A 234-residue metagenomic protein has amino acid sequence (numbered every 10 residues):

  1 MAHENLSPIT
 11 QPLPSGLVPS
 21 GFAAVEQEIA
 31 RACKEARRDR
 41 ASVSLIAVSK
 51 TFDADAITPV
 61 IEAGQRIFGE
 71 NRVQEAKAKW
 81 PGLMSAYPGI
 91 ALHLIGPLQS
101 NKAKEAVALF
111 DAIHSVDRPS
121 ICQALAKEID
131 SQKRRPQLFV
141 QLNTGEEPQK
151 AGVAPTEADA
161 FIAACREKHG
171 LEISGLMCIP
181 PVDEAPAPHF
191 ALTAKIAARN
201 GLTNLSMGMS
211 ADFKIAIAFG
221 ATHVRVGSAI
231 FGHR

Functional and structural regions predicted by a protein language model:
A2-N204, M209-A211, I217-F219, H233: Conserved alpha/beta-domain cores
T222-H223: Divalent-metal-activated hydrolytic enzyme cores
A229: Nucleic-acid 5′ end/cap handling module spanning
